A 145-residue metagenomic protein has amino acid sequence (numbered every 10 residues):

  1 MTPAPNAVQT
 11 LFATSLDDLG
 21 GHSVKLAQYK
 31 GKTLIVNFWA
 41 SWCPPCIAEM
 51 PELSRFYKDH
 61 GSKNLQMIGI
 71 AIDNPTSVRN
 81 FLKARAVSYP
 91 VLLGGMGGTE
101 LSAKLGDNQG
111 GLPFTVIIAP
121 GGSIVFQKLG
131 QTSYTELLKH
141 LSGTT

Functional and structural regions predicted by a protein language model:
M1-A13, D17, T145: N-terminal targeting signals for export/organelle localization
T14, Y29, F38-W39, F81 (+1 more regions): Conserved hydrophobic/aromatic "anchor" residues that stabilize well-ordered secondary structure elements
L19-G20, G121: Residue-level recognition of short loop/turn positions
K25-I47: Short active-site neighborhood of thiol/selenol oxidoreductases, capturing the structured segment around
K30-K32, S62, S88, G110: Active-site acidic short loop of glycosyltransferases
I47-A86, M96-A103: Structural microenvironment flanking redox-active thiols in thiol-disulfide oxidoreductases
K83-Y89, G94-S142: Thiol/disulfide oxidoreductase modules built on the thioredoxin-like
